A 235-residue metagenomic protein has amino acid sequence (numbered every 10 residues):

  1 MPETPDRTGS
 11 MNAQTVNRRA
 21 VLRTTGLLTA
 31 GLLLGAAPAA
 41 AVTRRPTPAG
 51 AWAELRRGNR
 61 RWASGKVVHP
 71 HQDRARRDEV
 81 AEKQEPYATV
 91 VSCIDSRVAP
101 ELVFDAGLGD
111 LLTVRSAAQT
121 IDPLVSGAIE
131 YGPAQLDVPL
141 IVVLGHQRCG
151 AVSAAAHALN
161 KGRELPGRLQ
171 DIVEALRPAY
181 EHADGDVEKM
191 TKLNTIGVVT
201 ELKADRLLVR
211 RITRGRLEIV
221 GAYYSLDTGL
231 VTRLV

Functional and structural regions predicted by a protein language model:
P2, P48, L102-T191, G197: Short HxH-centered metal-ligating active-site micro-motif
T4-T29: N-terminal secretory signal peptides and thylakoid transit peptides that target proteins across membranes
T24-T25, G58, C93-I94, S116-A117 (+3 more regions): Fold-independent oxyanion-binding glycine-rich loops and adjacent beta-strand/coil segments at enzyme active sites
A36-S64, V68-Q72: C-terminal segment of N-terminal export signals and the immediately downstream linker at the start of the mature
L55, V90, V143, G221 (+1 more regions): Divalent metal-coordination and catalytic microenvironments
V68-S126: Conserved beta-strand-loop surface patch within small alpha/beta domains used for substrate/adaptor or ligand engagement
A183-V220: Charged, glycine-interspersed solvent-exposed loop segments at helix/strand-loop junctions that cap or gate access
L217-V220, S225-V235: Accessory alpha-helical/coil subdomains and C-terminal extensions that flank or cap enzyme catalytic cores
